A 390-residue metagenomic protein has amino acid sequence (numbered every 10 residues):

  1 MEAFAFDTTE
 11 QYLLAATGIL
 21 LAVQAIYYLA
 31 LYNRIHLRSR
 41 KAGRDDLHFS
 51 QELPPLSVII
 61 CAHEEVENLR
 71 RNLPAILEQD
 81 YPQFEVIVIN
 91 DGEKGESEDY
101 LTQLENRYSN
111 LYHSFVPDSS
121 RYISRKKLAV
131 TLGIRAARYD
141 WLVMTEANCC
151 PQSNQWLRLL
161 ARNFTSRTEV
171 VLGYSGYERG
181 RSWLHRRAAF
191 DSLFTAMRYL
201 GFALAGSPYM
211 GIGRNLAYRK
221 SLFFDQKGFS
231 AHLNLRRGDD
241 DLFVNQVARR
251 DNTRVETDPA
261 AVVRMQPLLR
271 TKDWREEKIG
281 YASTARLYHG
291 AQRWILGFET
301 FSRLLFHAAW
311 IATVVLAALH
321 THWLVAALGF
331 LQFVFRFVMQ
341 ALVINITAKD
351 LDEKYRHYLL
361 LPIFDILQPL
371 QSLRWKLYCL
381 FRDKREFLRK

Functional and structural regions predicted by a protein language model:
M1-S50, Q340: N-terminal membrane-anchoring/stem segments of glycan-assembly enzymes
R40-G43, E65-E78: Short, well-formed alpha-helical segments that are part of the catalytic scaffolds of diverse glycosyltransferases
P54-S57, E85: Cell-envelope/extracellular polymer assembly enzymes that use nucleotide-activated donors
L73-S120: Acidic donor-binding segment of Leloir-type glycosyltransferases
Y108-R125, A129, G133, L159-S230 (+3 more regions): Long helical/loop segments within the catalytic core of UDP-sugar-dependent glycosyltransferases, especially the large
Y139-C150: Short beta-strand-to-loop acidic/aromatic patch adjacent to the donor-nucleotide binding site
F164, V170-T195, S221-F224, G228-R293: Catalytic donor/gating beta->alpha subdomain of glycosyltransferases that bind UDP-sugars
T300-R385: Membrane-embedded multi-pass helical conduit in multi-pass membrane proteins, especially envelope-biosynthetic
